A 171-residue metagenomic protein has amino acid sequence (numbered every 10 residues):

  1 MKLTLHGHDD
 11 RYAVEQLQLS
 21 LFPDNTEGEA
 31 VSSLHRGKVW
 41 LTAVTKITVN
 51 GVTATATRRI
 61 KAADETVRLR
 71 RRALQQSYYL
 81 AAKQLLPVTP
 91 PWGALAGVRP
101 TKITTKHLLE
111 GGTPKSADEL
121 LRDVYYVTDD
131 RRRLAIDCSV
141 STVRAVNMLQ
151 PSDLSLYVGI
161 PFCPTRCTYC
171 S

Functional and structural regions predicted by a protein language model:
M1-V31: Short Lys/Arg-enriched alpha/beta "domain-start" segment
L3-L5, V39-L41, A54-R58, L134-I136 (+1 more regions): Hydrophobic transmembrane signal anchors and adjacent membrane-proximal interface regions, especially in viral
T4, H8, T48, D64-E119: Auxiliary alpha/beta "docking" domains used to position bulky ligands
V31-A62: Amphipathic beta-strand/beta-sheet edge segments enriched in Tyr/Trp
L86-T89, L109-L156: N-terminal [4Fe-4S]-dependent radical SAM core
V98-T105, V140-S171: N-terminal pre-triad scaffold of radical SAM enzymes
